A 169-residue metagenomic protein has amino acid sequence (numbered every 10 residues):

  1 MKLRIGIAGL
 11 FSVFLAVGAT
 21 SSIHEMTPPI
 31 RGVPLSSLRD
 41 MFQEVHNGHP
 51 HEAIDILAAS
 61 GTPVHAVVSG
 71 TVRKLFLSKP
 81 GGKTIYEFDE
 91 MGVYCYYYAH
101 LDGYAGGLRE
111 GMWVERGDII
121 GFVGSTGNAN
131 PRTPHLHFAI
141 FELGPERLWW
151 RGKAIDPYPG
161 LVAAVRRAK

Functional and structural regions predicted by a protein language model:
M1-I7: Bacterial N-terminal signal peptides that target proteins for export
K2, S12-K83, E115-R116, S125 (+1 more regions): Surface-exposed, glycine-biased beta-strand/turn segments
P29, A105-L108, L148: Short N-terminal micro-motifs specific to bacterial/archaeal maturation and metal-cluster initiation sites
M41, A59, E90, L101 (+2 more regions): Generic beta-structure capping elements
Q43-V45, P63, L77-P80, G92-Y94 (+4 more regions): Solvent-exposed loop/turn segments at secondary-structure junctions within structured extracellular/periplasmic domains
L57, H65, G107, W113 (+1 more regions): Core beta-strand residues in small-molecule sensory/regulatory alpha/beta domains
V67-E110, T133-H137: Zn2+-dependent peptidoglycan hydrolase active-site motif and core
Y86, Y94, M112-K169: Conserved, short, structured surface segments that act as functional micro-motifs
